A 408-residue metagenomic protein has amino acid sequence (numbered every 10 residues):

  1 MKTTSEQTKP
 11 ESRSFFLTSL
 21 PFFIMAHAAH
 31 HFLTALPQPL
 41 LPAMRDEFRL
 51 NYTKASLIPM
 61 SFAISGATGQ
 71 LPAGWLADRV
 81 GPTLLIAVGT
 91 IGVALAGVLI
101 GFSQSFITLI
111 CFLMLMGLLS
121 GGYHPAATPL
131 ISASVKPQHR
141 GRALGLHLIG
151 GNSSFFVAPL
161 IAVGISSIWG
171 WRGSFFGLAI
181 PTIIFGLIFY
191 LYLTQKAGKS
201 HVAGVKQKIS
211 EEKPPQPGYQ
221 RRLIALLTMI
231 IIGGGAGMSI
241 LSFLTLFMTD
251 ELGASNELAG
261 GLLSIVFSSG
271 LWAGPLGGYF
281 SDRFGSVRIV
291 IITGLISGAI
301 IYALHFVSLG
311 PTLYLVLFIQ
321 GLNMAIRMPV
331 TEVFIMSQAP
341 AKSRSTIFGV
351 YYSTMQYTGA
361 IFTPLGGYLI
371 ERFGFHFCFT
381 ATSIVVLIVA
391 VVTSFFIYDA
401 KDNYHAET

Functional and structural regions predicted by a protein language model:
P37-Q38, R222-G270: Extracytoplasmic gate region of multi-pass secondary transporters
M44-R45, L76-A77, I161-W169, M248-T249 (+2 more regions): Interfacial helix-cap and linker-helix signal at transmembrane-aqueous boundaries of multi-pass secondary transporters
R49, G81, F102-I107, G253 (+2 more regions): Helix-breaking motifs and short loop linkers at transmembrane-helix boundaries and internal kinks in secondary membrane
T68-Q104: Conserved MFS/SLC helix-loop-helix module at the cytosolic interface between two early adjacent transmembrane helices
F112-G150: Cytoplasmic helix-loop-helix junction between adjacent transmembrane helices in 12-TM secondary transporters
H147-T194: Helix-loop-helix hairpin linking two adjacent transmembrane segments in secondary transporters
I180-G204, V392-I397: C-terminal membrane-cytosol helix-exit motif in multi-pass small-molecule transporters
Y192-P214, D402-T408: Flexible cytoplasmic inter-helical loops of multi-pass small-molecule transporters
